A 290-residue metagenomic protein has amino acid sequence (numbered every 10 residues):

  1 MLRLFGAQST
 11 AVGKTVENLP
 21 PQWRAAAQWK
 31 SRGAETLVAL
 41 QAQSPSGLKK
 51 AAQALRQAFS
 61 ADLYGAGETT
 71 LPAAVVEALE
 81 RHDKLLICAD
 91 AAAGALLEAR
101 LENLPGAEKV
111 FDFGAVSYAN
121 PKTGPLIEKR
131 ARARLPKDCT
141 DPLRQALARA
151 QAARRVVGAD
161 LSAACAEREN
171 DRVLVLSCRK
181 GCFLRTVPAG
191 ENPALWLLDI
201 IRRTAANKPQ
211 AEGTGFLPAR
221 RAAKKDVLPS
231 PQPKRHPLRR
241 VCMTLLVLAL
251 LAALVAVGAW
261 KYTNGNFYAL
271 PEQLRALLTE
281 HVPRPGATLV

Functional and structural regions predicted by a protein language model:
M1: Conserved anion/nucleotide-ligand pocket segment
L4-G6, V38-S44: Short beta-strand-to-loop capping motifs
F5-A26: Short amphipathic alpha-helix segments
S31-T36: Short Gly/Ser/Thr- and Asp/Glu-enriched loop/turn motifs at secondary-structure junctions
S46-M243, L248: Short alpha-helical segments enriched in small residues
A252-K261: Hydrophobic alpha-helical membrane-insertion segments, chiefly the h-region of N-terminal signal peptides
Y262-V282: Ser/Thr/Pro/Gly-rich low-complexity linker/stalk segments immediately outside membranes or between
E280-V290: Short extracytoplasmic
